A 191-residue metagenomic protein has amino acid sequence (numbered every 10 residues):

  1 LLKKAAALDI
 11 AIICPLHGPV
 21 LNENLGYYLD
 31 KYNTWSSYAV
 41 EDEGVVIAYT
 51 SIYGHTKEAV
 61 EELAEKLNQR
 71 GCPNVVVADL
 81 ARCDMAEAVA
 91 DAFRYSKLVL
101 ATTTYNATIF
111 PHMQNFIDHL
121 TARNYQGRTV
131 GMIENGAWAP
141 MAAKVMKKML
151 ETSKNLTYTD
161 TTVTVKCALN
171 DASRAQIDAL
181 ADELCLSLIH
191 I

Functional and structural regions predicted by a protein language model:
L1-E41: Divalent-metal (often Zn2+) His-rich catalytic cores of metallo-beta-lactamase-fold enzymes
D30, V77-C83: Short gly/ser/thr-rich secondary-structure transition/capping motifs
G44-A48, G131: Conserved beta-strand elements of the Class I
T56-V60, A64, M113, A143: Short, highly selective alpha-helical patches that border small-molecule cofactor pockets in redox/cofactor-processing
V60-V75, T152-L156: Short helix-loop-beta junction
R82-Y158: Helix-loop-strand module that forms the ligand-binding subsite of alpha/beta enzymes
R174-C185: Short, amphipathic alpha-helical "lid/cap" segments that border enzyme active or binding sites
I189-I191: Conserved small/polar residues in nucleotide/adenosyl-binding loops
